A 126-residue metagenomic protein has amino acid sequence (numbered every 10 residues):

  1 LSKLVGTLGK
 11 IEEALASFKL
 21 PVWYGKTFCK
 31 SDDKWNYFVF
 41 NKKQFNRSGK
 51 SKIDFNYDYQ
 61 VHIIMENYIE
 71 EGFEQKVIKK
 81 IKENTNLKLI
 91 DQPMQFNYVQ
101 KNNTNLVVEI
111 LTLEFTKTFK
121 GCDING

Functional and structural regions predicted by a protein language model:
L1-K10, K43-N56, Q92-G126: Short, charged interaction patches at domain edges and termini
L1-R47, S51, I69, F73-Q75 (+1 more regions): Small/polar-rich, solvent-exposed N-terminal microdomains that initiate assembly or binding
I11, L15, V22, V77 (+3 more regions): Hydrophobic beta-strand residues in large extracellular and virion-surface proteins
K19-K26, N86-M94: Short secondary-structure junctions
Y37-F38, Y59, L111: A broad, low-specificity signal marking well-ordered, structured residues that form hydrophobic/aromatic
Q60-L87: Mid-chain, well-packed structural core segment of small domains
